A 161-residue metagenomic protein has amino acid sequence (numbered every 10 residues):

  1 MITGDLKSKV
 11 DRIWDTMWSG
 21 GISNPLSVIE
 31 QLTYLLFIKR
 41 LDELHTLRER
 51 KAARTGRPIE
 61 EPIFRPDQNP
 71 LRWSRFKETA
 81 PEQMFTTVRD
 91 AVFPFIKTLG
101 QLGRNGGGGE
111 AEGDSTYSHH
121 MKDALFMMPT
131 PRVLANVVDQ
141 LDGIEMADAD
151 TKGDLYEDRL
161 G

Functional and structural regions predicted by a protein language model:
M1-G161: Non-catalytic, mostly N-terminal accessory regions of nucleic-acid modification and defense proteins
